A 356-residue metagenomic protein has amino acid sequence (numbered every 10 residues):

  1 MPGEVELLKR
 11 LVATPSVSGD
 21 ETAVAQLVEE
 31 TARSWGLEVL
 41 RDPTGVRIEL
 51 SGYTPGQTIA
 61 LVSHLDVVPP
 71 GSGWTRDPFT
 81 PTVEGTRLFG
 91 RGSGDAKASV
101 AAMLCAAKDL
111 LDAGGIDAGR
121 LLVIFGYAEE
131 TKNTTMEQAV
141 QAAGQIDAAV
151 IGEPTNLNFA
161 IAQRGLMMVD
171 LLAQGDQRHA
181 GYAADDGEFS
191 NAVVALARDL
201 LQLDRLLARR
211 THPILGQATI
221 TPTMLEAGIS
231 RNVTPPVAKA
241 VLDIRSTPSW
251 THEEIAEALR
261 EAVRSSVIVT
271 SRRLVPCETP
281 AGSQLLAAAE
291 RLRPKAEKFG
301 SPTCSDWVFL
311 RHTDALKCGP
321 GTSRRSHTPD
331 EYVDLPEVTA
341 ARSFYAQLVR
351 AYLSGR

Functional and structural regions predicted by a protein language model:
M1-P70, T86, V237-V241, I255-E261 (+4 more regions): N-terminal helical capping/dimerization or prosegment-like subdomains of hydrolases acting on amide or phosphate bonds
V28, S99-L110, A139, L196-L200 (+2 more regions): Buried hydrophobic packing segments
L40, P69, D170-R356: Metal-dependent amide/peptide-bond hydrolase catalytic core, centered on the "pita-bread" metallohydrolase fold
P43-T44, S63-L65, Y127, G152-T155 (+3 more regions): Fold-independent oxyanion-binding glycine-rich loops and adjacent beta-strand/coil segments at enzyme active sites
T58-A60, L88, Q145-I151, D170 (+1 more regions): Short glycine-aspartate micro-motif
T58-F125, P329: Active-site metal-coordination/substrate-binding segment of hydrolases, especially metallo-dependent peptidases
R76, R164-L166, P235: Short, solvent-exposed loop/turn segments at the edges of secondary structure
A96-M168: Acidic/histidine-rich catalytic neighborhood of metal-dependent amide-processing enzymes
